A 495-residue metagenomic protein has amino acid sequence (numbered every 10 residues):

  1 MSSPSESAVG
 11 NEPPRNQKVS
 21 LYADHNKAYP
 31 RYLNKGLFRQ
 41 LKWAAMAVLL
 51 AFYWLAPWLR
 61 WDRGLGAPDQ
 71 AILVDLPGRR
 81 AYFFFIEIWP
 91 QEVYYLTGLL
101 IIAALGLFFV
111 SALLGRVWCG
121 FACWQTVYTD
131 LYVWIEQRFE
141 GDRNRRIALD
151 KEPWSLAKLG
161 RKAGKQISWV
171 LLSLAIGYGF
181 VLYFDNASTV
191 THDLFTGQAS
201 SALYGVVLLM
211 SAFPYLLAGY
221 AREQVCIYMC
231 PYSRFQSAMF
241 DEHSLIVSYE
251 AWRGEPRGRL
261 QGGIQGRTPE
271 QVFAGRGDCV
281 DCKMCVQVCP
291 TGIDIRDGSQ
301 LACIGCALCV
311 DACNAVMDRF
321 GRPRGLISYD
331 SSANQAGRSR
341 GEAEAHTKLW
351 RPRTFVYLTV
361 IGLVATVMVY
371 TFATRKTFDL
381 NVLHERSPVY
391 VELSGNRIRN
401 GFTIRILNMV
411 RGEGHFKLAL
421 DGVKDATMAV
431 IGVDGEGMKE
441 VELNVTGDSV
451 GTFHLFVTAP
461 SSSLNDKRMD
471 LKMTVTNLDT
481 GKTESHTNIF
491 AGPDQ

Functional and structural regions predicted by a protein language model:
S2-R257, V310, P323, I327-I361: Membrane-embedded alpha-helical bundles of multi-pass integral membrane proteins
S111-T126, A218-S233, E270-M317: Cysteine-centered iron-sulfur cluster-binding motifs in ferredoxin-type domains/subunits of redox enzymes
H346, V367-V369, R375-S394, I398-R399 (+1 more regions): Long, low-complexity ectodomains and other extracytoplasmic segments of secretory-pathway proteins
V391, G422-G435, T480-G481: Short aromatic-acidic-glycine turn motif
R397-T403, G451-F453, D466-L471: Short, solvent-exposed loop/turn segments enriched in Ser/Thr/Gly
G412-A426: Short acidic, flexible loop segments centered on an aromatic residue
G432-S461: Intrinsically disordered, low-complexity Pro/Gly/Ser/Thr-rich segments with frequent PxxP/GP/PP motifs and embedded
T458-Q495: Terminal connector regions
